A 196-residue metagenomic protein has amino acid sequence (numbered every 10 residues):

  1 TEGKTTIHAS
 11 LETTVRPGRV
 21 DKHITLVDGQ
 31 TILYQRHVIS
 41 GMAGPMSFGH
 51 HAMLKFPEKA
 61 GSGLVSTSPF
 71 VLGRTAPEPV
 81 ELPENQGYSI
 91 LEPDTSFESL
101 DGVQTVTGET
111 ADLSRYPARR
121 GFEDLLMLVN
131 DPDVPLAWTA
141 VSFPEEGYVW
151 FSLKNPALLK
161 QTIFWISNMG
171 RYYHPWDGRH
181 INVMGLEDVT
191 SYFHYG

Functional and structural regions predicted by a protein language model:
T1-G29: Extended, loop-rich substrate-binding clefts of extracytoplasmic carbohydrate-active enzymes
E2-T5, L26-T31, A43, E58-K59 (+1 more regions): A short, structured loop/turn motif at beta-sheet edges
G3-S10, L33, V134-T139: Short, hydrophobic/aromatic-rich segments at coil-to-beta transitions
T13-V15, L26-D28, I39-A43, L54-F56 (+2 more regions): Beta-strand elements of well-folded, non-transmembrane domains
K22, L33-G41: Short, well-ordered beta-strand segments enriched in hydrophobic/aromatic residues
Y34, L54, L64-V65: Hydrophobic, aliphatic-enriched repeat segments that assemble into extended interaction scaffolds in large eukaryotic
P45-M46, A60-G196: A contiguous, surface-exposed recognition patch within enzymatic or periplasmic domains that forms
G49: Structured soluble/peripheral alpha/beta segments that form catalytic or ligand/cofactor-binding pockets
